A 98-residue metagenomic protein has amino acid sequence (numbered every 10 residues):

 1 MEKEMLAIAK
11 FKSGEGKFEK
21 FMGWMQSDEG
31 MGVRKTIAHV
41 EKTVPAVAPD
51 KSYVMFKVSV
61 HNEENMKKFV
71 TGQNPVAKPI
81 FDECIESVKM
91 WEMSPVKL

Functional and structural regions predicted by a protein language model:
M1-V76, S87-L98: Short S/T/G/P-rich N-terminal loop/turn motif that feeds into the first structured element of a domain
